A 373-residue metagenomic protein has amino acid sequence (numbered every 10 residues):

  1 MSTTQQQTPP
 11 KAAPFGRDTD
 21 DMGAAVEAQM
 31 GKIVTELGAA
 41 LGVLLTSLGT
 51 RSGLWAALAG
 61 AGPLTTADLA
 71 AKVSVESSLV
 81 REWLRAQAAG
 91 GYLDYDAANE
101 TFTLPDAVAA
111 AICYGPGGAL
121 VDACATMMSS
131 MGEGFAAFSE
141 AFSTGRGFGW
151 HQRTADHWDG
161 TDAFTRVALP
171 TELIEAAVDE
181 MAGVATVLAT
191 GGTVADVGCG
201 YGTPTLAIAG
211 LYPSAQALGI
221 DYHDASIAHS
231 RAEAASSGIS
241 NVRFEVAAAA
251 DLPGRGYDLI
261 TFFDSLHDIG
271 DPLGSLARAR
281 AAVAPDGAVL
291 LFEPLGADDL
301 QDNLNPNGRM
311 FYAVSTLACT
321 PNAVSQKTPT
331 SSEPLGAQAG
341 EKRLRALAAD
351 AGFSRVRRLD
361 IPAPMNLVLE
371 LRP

Functional and structural regions predicted by a protein language model:
T19-D20, G31-R51, A56-A57, A86-G192: Conserved Class I S-adenosyl-L-methionine-dependent methyltransferase catalytic core
T66-A71: A short acidic, leucine-rich amphipathic alpha-helix
V75-A86: Short amphipathic alpha-helical interaction segments
M131-L276: Conserved adenosyl
T193, G287-A288: Short glycine-centered segments of the SAM/dcSAM-binding site in methyltransferase folds
L273-P285: A short glycine-rich, Lys/Arg-flanked "PGG" loop and its adjoining helix->strand segment in the class I
F292-D350: C-terminal alpha-helical "lid/dimerization" subdomain adjacent to the S-adenosyl-L-methionine
G352-P373: Core SAM-dependent methyltransferase catalytic element
